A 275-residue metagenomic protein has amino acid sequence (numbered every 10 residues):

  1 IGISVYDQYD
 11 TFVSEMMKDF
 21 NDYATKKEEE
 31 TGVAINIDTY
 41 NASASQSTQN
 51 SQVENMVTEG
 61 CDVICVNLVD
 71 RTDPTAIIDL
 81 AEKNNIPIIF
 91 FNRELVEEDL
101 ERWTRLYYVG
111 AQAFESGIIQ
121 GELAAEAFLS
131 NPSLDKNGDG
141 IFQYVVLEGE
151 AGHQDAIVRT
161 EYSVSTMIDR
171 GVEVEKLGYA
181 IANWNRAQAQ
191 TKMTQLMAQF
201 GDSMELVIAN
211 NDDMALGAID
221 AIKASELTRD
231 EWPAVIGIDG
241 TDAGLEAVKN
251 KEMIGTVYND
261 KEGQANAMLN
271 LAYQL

Functional and structural regions predicted by a protein language model:
I1-L275: A residue-level marker of the well-folded mature domains of exported/periplasmic proteins
